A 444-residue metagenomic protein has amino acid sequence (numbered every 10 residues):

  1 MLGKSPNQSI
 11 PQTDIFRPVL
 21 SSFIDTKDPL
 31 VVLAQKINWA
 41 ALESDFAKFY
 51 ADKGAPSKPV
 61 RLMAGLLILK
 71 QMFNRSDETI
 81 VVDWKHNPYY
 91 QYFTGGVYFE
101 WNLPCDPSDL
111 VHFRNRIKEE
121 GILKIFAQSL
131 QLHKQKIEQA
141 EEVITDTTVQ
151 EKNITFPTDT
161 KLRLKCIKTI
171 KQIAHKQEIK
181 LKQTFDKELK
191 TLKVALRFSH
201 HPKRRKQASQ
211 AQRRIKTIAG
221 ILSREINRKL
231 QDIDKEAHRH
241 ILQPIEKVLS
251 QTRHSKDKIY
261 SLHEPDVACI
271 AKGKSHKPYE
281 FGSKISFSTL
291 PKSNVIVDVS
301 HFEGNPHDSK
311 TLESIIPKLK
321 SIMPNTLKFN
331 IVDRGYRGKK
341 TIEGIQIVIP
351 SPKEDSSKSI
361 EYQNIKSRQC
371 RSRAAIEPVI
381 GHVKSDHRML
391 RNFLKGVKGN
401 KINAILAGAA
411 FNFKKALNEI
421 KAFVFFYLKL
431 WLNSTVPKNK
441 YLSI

Functional and structural regions predicted by a protein language model:
M1-I37, N418-I444: Charged, often Cys/His-bearing segments associated with DNA-binding zinc-finger transcription factors
F23, K27-I68, M72: Basic, short loop/linker segments at the boundary and entry of helix-turn-helix/winged-helix-like folds
D28, L66, I80-V81, D106-L110 (+7 more regions): Short, conserved catalytic/metal-binding motifs centered on acidic residues
L30-A34, N38, A140, I144-Q150 (+2 more regions): Short amphipathic alpha-helical "interface-anchor" segments enriched in bulky aromatics
Y50-K58, A64, Q71-K134: Basic, low-complexity intrinsically disordered segments
V97-D266: Active-site- or DNA-interface-adjacent structural scaffold in DNA-acting proteins
K274-I322: Electropositive, glycine- and tryptophan-enriched low-complexity nucleic-acid-binding patches
K328-K398: Helix-centered, glycine/charged polyanion-binding patches within enzymatic domains that contact phosphate-containing
